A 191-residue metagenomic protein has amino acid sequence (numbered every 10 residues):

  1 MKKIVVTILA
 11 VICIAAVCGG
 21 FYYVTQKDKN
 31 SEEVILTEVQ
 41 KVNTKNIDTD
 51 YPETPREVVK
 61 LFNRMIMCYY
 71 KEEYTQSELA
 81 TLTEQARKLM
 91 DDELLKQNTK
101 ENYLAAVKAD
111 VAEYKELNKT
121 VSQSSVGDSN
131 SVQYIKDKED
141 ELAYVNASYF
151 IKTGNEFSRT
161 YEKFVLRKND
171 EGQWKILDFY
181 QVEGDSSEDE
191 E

Functional and structural regions predicted by a protein language model:
M1-N43, E191: Amphipathic, hydrophobic N-terminal targeting peptides for secretion and organelle import
A16-F21, V42-N43, K96-Y103, N118-S124 (+1 more regions): Short low-complexity stretches enriched in small and charged residues
D28-T37, F157-E191: Short beta-strand edge/turn micro-motifs at domain boundaries
Q40-N118: Core segments of small alpha/beta cavity-forming domains
T44, L142-G154, R159-V165: Extracytosolic low-complexity repeat regions of secreted or lipid-anchored proteins
T83, K88-M90, N102-A106, S129 (+2 more regions): Noncatalytic linker/hinge segments flanking ATPase motor cores
A105-T153: Surface-exposed, charged secondary-structure patches
